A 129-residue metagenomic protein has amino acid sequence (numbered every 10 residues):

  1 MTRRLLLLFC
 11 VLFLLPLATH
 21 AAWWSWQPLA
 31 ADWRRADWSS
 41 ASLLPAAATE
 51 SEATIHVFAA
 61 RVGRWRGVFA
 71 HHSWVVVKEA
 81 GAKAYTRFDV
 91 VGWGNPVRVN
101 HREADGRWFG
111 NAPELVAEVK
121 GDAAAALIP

Functional and structural regions predicted by a protein language model:
R4-W23: Hydrophobic membrane-insertion alpha-helices, especially the h-region of bacterial N-terminal signal peptides
P28-S42, A48-D122: Glycine-rich catalytic cores of cysteine/serine-nucleophile enzymes that process amide/ester linkages in cell-envelope
G121-P129: A structural motif
